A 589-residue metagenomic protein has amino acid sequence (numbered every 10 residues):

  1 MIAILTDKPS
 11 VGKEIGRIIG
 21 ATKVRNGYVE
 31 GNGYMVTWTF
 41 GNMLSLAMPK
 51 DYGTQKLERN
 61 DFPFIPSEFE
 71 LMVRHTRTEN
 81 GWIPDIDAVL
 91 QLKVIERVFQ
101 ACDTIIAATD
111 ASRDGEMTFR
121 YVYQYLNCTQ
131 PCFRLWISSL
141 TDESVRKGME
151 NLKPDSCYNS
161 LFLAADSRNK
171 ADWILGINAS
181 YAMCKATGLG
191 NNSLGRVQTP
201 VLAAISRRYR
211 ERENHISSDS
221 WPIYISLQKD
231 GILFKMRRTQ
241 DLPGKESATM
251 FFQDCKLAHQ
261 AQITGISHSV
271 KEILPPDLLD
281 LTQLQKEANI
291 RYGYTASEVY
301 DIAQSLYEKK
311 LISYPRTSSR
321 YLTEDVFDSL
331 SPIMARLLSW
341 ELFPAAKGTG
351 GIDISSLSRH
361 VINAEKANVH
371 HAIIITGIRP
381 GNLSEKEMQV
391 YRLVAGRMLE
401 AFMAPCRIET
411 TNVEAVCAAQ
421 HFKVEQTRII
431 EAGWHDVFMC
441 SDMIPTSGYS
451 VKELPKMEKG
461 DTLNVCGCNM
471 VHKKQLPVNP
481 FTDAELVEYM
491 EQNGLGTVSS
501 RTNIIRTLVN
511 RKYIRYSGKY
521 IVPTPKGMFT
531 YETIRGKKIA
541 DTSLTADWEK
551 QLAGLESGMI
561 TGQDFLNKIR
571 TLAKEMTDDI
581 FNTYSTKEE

Functional and structural regions predicted by a protein language model:
M1-A3, T109-A111, G188-N191, H268-D277 (+3 more regions): Conserved short loop/turn motifs at secondary-structure junctions
M1-N169, W173-L175, K452, N469: Intrinsically disordered, low-complexity regulatory segments
I2, R25, G81, Y125 (+5 more regions): Basic, low-complexity terminal or inter-domain segments flanking catalytic cores
P9-G12, F40-S45, A111-G115, S138-S144 (+6 more regions): Conserved nucleotide-binding/hydrolysis micro-motifs of P-loop NTPases
P49, T104-I106, R146, L233-F252 (+2 more regions): OB-fold/S1-family RNA-binding modules
D87-K93, Q100-A101, L140-L227, H268-E272: C-terminal or mid-to-C-terminal helical accessory/interaction module adjacent to the motor/catalytic core
L242-L279, Q285: Metal- or metallocofactor-binding catalytic centers and their adjacent structured scaffolds across diverse enzyme
